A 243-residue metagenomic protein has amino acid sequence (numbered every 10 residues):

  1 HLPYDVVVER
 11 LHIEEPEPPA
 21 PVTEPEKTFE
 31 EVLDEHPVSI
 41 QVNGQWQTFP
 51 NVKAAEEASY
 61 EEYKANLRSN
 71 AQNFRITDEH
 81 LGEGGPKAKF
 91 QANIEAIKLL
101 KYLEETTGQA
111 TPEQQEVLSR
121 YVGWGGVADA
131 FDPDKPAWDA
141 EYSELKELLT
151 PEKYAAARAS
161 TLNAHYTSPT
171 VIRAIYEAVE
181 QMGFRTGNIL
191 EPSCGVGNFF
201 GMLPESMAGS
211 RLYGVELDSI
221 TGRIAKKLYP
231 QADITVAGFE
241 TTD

Functional and structural regions predicted by a protein language model:
P3, V52-E62: A short, charged, amphipathic alpha-helix used as a generic interaction element across diverse proteins
Y4-V6, R10-L11: Short, mixed-charge low-complexity intrinsically disordered segments
L11-I13, Q45: Intrinsic disorder/low-complexity segments
I13-E35: Acidic, proline-/serine-/threonine-rich low-complexity intrinsically disordered repeat tracts
D34-N43: Short aromatic-glycine-(Arg/Gly/Cys) micro-motifs in beta-strand/loop hairpins
N43-P50: A short, exposed loop/beta-hairpin motif centered on an aromatic-Gly-Thr core
Y63-D243: Class I S-adenosyl-L-methionine-dependent methyltransferase catalytic core
